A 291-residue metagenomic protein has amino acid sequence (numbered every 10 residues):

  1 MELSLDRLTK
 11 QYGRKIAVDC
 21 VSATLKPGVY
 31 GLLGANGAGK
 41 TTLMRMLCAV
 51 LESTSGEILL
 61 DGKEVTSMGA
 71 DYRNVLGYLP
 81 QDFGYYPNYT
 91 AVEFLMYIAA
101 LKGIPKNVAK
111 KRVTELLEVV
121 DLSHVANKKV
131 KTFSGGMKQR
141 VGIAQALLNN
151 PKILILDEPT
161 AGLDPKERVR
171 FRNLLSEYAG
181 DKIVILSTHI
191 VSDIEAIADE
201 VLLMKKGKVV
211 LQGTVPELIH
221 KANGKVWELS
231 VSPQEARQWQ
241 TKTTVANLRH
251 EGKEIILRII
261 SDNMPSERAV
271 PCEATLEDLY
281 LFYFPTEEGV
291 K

Functional and structural regions predicted by a protein language model:
L3, A17-V18, R73: Conserved structural motif at the start of ABC-family nucleotide-binding domains
C48: Helix-to-loop junction immediately C-terminal to a conserved catalytic motif
G56-S67, D71-Y72: Conserved ABC transporter NBD signature motif
M96, A100, N107-V125: Conserved ABC ATPase "signature" region
K129-F133: Conserved ABC ATPase signature
L154-E158: Catalytic Walker B motif of ABC-type/P-loop ATPase nucleotide-binding domains
